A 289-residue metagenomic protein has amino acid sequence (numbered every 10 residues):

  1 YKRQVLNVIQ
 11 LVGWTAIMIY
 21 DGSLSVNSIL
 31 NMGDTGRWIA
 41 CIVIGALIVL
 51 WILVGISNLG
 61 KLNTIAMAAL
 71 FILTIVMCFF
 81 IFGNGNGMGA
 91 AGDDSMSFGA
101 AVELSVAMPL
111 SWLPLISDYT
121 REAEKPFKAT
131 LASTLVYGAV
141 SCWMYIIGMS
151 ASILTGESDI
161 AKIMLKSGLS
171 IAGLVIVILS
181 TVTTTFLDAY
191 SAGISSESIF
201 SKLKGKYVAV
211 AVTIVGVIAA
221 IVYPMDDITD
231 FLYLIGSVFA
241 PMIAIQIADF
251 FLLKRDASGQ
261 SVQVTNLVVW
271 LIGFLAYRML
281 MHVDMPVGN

Functional and structural regions predicted by a protein language model:
Y1: Conserved small/polar residues in nucleotide/adenosyl-binding loops
Q4, I29-V54, A68-C78, F98-P114 (+3 more regions): Transmembrane alpha-helical segments of multi-pass small-molecule transport proteins
Q4-V12, G45, A101-S105, L174-T181 (+1 more regions): Hydrophobic alpha-helical transmembrane segments of multi-pass small-molecule transporters/permeases
L6, S25-A40, S57-A66, I160-A172 (+4 more regions): Transmembrane helix-loop boundary segments of multi-pass membrane transporters
Q10-I19, G173-I199: Membrane-helix boundary/coupling elements in multi-pass transport proteins
D21-N31, G45-A66, N84, M88 (+3 more regions): Membrane-water interface regions at transmembrane-helix termini and the short interhelical loops of multi-pass membrane
F80-N84, A91-I153, L165-F186, S261-R278: Hydrophobic, membrane-embedded alpha-helices of multi-pass small-molecule transporters
I245-N289: C-terminal membrane-solvent junction of multi-pass transporters and transport-like membrane proteins
